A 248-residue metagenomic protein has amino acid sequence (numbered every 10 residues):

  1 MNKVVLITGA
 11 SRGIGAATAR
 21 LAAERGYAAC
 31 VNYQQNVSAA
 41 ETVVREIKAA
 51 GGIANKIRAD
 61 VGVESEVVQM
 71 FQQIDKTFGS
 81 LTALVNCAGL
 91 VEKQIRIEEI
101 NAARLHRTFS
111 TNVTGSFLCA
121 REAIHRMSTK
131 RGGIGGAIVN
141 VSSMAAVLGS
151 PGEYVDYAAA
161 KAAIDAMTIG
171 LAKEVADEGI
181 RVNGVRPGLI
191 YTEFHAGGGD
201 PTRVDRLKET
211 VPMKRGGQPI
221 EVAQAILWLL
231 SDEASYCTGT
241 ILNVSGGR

Functional and structural regions predicted by a protein language model:
S11-R12: Conserved glycine-rich cofactor-binding loop
R25-T42: Conserved glycine-rich Rossmann-like NAD(P)H-binding loop of the short-chain dehydrogenase/reductase
Q69-K76, I95-E99, A103-S110, R206-E209: Active-site Tyr-X3-Lys motif and surrounding loop/helix of classical short-chain dehydrogenase/reductase
T82, E98-F117, V139, I164 (+1 more regions): Catalytic Tyr-X3-Lys loop
G89-V91, G133, V139-A163, T168-D177 (+1 more regions): Catalytic loop of short-chain dehydrogenase/reductase
A120-R121, I169: A short, exposed helix-loop element centered on a Lys and neighboring polar residues
H125, K173-D177, S235: Alpha-helical segment proximal to the catalytic Tyr-Lys
R215-V244: C-terminal substrate-recognition "lid" of short-chain dehydrogenase/reductases
